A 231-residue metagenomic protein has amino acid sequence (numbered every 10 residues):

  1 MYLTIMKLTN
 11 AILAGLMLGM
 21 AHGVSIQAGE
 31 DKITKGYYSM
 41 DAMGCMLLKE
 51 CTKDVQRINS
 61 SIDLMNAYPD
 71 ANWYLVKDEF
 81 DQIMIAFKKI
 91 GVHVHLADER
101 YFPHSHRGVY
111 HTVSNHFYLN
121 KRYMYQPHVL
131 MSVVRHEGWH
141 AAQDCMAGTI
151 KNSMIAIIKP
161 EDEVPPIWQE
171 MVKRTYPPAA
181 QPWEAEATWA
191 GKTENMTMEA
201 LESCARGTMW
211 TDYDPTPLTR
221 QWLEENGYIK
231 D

Functional and structural regions predicted by a protein language model:
M1-A28: Classical Sec-dependent N-terminal signal peptides that target proteins to the secretory pathway
G29, D41, M46-V113: Auxiliary, metal-adjacent structural segments of Zn-dependent hydrolase domains
E79, I83, L130, V134 (+4 more regions): Stable alpha-helical elements in mature extracytoplasmic
D98-R100, K121-M124, C145-G148: A mature extracytoplasmic/lumenal domain signature
S105, P127, M131, M146: Acidic/His-rich structured neighborhood in mature extracellular/periplasmic domains
F117-V134: Short pre-active-site segment immediately N-terminal to the catalytic Zn-binding motif
G138-I155: Catalytic Zn2+-binding segment of zinc metalloproteases
S153-D231: Metalloprotease/metallohydrolase-associated module, dominated by Zn2+-dependent proteases
